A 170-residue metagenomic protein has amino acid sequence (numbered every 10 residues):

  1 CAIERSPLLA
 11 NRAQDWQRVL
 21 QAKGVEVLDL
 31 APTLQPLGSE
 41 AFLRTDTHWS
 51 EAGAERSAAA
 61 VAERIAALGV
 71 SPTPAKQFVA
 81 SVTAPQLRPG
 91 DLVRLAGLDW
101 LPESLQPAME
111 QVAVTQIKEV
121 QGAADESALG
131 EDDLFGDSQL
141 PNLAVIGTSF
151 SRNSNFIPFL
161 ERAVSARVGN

Functional and structural regions predicted by a protein language model:
C1-N170: Extracellular glycan-modifying ectodomains
